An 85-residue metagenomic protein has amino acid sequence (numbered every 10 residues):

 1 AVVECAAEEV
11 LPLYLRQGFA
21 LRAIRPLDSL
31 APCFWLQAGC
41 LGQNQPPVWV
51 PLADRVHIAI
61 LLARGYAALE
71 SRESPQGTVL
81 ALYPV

Functional and structural regions predicted by a protein language model:
A1-A7: Conserved GNAT acetyl-CoA-binding A-motif
L11-L15, A20-V85: Intrinsically disordered, low-complexity, positively biased terminal segments
